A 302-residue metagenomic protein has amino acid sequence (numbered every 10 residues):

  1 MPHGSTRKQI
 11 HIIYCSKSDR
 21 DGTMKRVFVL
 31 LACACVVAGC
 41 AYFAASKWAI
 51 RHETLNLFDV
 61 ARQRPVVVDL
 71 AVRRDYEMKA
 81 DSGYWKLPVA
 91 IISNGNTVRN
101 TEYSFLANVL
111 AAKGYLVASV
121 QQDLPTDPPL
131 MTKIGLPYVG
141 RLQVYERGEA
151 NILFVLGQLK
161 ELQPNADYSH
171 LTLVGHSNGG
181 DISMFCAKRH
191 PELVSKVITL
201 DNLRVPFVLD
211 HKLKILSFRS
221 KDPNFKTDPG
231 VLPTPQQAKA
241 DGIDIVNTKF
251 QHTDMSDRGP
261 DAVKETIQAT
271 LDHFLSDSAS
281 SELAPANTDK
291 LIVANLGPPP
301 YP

Functional and structural regions predicted by a protein language model:
R7-T23: Short, Lys/Arg-enriched N-terminal segments with co-localized hydrophobic residues within the first ~10-30 amino acids
C15, C33-C35: Cysteine-centered motifs
V27, G39-K79, P285, V293: An N-terminal hydrophobic leader/cap segment in hydrolases
D59-A166: Serine-hydrolase catalytic machinery in alpha/beta-hydrolase-like enzymes
G157-H211: Primarily recognizes the serine-hydrolase "nucleophile elbow" in alpha/beta-hydrolase and SGNH/GDSL folds
L216-R219: Short beta-strand/loop motif that positions the catalytic acidic residue of the alpha/beta-hydrolase fold
N224-G230: Conserved alpha/beta-hydrolase "acid-adjacent" motif
D241-P302: C-terminal catalytic histidine-bearing segment of alpha/beta-hydrolase fold enzymes
